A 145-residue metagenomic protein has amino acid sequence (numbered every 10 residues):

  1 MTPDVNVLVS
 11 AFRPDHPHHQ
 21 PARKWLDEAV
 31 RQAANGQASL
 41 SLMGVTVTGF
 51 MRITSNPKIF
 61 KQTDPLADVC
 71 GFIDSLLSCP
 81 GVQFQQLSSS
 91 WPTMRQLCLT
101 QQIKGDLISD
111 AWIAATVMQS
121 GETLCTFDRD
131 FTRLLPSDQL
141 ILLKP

Functional and structural regions predicted by a protein language model:
M1-L42, P57-G71: Short, well-structured N-terminal submotif of metal-dependent ribonuclease cores
D4, D110, D128: Acidic active-site catalytic centers that drive phospho-/nucleotidyl reactions and related ester hydrolyses
P17, R31-A34, I59, S78-V82 (+2 more regions): Generic structural signal for secondary-structure transition and capping sites
L42-T48, I108, W112: Aromatic- and histidine-enriched alpha-helix N-cap/loop-to-helix transition segments that scaffold the rims
T54-G81, S88, P92, L97-L99: Active-site-proximal, substrate-binding regions of enzyme catalytic domains and RNA-binding/basic surfaces
C79-C125: Active-site neighborhoods of divalent-metal-dependent phosphate/nucleic-acid chemistry enzymes
A114-P145: Acidic, PIN/NYN-like endoribonuclease modules and their adjacent C-terminal/linker elements
